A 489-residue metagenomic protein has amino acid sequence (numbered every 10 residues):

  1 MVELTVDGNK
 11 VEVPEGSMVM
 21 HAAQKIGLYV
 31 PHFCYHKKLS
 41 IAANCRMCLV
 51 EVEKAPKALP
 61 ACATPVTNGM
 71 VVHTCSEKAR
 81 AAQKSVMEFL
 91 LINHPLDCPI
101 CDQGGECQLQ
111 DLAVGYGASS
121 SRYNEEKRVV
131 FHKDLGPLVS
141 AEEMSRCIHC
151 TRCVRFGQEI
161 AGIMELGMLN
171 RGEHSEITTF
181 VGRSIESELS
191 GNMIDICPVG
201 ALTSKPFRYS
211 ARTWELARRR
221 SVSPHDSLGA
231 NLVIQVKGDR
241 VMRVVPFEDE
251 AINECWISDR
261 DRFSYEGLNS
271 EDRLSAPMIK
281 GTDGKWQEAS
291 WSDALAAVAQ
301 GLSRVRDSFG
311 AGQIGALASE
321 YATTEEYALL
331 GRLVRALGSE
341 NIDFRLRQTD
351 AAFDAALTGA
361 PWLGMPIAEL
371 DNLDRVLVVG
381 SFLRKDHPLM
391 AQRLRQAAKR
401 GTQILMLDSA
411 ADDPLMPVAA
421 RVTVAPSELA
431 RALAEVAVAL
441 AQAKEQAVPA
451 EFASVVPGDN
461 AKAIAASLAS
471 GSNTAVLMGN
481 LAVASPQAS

Functional and structural regions predicted by a protein language model:
M1-M18: Generic start-of-chain signal for non-secretory N-termini
V6-N9, E53-K54, K237: Short strand-turn-strand beta-turns centered on an Asx-Gly dipeptide
G8, H36, E143-M144: Aromatic-flanked redox-active Cys/Sec active sites in thiol-based oxidoreductases, especially the WC-centered
V19-E53: A basic, amphipathic helix-loop patch mediating RNA/tRNA/ribosome contacts
Q24, P198, A398-K399: Anion (oxyanion) recognition and catalysis
R46-S223, L228-L232, R240: Fe-S ferredoxin-like electron-transfer domains and their immediately adjacent linker/connector regions across
L91, P95, E143, C150 (+5 more regions): Catalytic alpha/large subunits of respiratory electron-transfer oxidoreductases, centered on bis-MGD molybdoenzymes
